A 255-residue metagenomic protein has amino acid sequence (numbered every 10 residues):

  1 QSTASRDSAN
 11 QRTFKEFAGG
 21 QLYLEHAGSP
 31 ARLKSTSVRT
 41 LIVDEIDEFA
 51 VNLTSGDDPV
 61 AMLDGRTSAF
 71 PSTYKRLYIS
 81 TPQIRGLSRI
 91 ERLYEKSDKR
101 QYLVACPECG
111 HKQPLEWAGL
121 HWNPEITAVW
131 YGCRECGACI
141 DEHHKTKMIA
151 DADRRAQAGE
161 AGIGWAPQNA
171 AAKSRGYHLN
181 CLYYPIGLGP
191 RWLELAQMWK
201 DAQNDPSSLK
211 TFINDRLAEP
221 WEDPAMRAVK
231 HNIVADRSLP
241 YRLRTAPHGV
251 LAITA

Functional and structural regions predicted by a protein language model:
Q1-A255: Short, flexible loop motifs at catalytic/binding sites
